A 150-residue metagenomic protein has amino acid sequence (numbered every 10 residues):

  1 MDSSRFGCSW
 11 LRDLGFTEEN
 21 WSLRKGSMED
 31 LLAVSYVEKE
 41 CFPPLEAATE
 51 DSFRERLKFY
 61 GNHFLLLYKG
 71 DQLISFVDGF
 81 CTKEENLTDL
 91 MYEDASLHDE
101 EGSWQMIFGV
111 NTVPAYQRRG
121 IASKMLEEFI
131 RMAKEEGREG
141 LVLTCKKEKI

Functional and structural regions predicted by a protein language model:
M1-G15, E84, I130: Acyl-donor-binding surface of acyltransferase catalytic domains
N20-V34: A short beta-loop-alpha structural element at the N-terminal edge of CoA-dependent acyl/N-acetyltransferase catalytic
W21, Q72-F76, Q105: Glycine-rich phosphate/pyrophosphate-binding loop shared by adenosine-nucleotide-utilizing enzymes
Y36-T49: Helix-loop element at the rim of GNAT/NAT acetyltransferase active sites that forms part of the acceptor-substrate
H63-V77, C81: Conserved beta-hairpin
V77-V110, Q117: Conserved acyl-donor/pantetheine-binding loop and adjacent beta-alpha core of acyl/acetyltransferases and related
T112, R118-R131: Conserved acetyl-CoA-binding loop-helix of GNAT-fold acetyltransferases
L126, A133-K146: Conserved GNAT acetyl-CoA-binding A-motif
